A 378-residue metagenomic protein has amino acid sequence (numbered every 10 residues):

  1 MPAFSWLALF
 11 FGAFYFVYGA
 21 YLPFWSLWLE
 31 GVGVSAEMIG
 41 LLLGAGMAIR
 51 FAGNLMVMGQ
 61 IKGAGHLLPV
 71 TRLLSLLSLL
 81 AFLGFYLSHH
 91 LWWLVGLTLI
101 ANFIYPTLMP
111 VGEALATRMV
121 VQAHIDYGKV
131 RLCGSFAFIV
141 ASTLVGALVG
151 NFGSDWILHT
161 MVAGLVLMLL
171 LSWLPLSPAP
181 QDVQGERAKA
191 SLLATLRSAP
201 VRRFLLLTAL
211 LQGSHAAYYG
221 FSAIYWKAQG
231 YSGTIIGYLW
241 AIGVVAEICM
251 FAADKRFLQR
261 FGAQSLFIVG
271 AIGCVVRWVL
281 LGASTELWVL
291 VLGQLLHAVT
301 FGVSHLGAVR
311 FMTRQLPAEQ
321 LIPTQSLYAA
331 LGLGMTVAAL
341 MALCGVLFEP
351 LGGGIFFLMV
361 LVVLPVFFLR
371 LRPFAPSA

Functional and structural regions predicted by a protein language model:
M1, P175-T208: Juxtamembrane intracellular "pre-TM" segments in multi-pass secondary transporters
M1-M47, V201-L239, H305: Helix-loop boundary and gating motifs at the non-cytosolic
G12, A81-F82, L91-M109, A209 (+1 more regions): Hydrophobic core of transmembrane alpha-helices in multi-pass small-molecule transporters, especially MFS/SLC-type
A52-H66, V149-G150, C249-G262, F348-E349: Helix-to-loop junctions at the C-terminal end of transmembrane segments in multipass secondary transporters
P69-L83, V162, S265-L280: Structural signature of the two symmetry-related core transmembrane helices
L99-C133: Cytoplasmic helix-loop-helix junction between adjacent transmembrane helices in 12-TM secondary transporters
I157-W173, G354-R372: Symmetry-related core transmembrane helices of the 12-TM Major Facilitator Superfamily/SLC fold
I322-P350: A late C-terminal transmembrane helix in Major Facilitator Superfamily
